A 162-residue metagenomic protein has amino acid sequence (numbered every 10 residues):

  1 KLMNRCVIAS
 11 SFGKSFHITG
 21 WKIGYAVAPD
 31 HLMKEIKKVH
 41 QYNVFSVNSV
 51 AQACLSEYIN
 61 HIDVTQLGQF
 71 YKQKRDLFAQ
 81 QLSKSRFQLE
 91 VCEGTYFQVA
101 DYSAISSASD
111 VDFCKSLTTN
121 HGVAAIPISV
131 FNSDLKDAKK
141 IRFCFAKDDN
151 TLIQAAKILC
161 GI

Functional and structural regions predicted by a protein language model:
L2-K72, D76-Q81, I162: Conserved core segment of the aminotransferase class I/II
C6, F87, V123: Short, conserved active-site loop motifs that form the nucleotide-linked donor/cofactor pocket
S10, F97-D101, C144-F145: Short beta-strand segments
F12-G13, F87, I128-N132: Short, solvent-exposed loop/turn elements at beta->coil junctions and helix N-caps that rim active or binding pockets
P29-D30, N60, D101-S103, A146-D148: Residue-level recognition of strand-loop junctions within catalytic nucleotide-signaling folds
Q52, S56, Y71-A79, L89-Y102 (+1 more regions): Conserved glycine-rich beta-strand-loop-beta hairpin in the small C-terminal domain of fold type I
S116-A125, F131-I162: PLP-dependent enzyme catalytic core of the Aspartate aminotransferase-like
